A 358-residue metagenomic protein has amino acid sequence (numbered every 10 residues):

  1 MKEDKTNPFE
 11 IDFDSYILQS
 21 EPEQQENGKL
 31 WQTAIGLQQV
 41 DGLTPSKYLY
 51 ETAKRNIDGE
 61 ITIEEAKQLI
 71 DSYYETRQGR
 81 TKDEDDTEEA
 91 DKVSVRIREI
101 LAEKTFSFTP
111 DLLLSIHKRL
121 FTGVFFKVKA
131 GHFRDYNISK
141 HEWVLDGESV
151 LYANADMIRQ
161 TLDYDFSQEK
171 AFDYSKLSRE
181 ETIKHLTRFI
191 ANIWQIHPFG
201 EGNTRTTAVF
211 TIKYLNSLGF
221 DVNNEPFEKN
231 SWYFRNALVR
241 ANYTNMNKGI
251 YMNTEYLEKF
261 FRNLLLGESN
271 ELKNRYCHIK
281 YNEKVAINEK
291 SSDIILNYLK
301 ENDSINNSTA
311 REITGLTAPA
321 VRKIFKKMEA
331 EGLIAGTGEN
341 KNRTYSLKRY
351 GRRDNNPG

Functional and structural regions predicted by a protein language model:
M1-G358: FIC/Doc superfamily catalytic core
